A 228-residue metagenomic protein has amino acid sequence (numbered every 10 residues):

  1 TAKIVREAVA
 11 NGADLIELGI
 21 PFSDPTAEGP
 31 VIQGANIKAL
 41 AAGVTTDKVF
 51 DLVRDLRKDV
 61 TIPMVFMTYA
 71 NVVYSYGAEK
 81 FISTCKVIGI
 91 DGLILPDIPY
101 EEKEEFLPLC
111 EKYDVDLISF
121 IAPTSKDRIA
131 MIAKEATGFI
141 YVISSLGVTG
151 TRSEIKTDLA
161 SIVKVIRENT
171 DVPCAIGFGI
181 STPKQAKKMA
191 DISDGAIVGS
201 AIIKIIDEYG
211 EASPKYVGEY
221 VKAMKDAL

Functional and structural regions predicted by a protein language model:
T1-A8, T124-K134, I176, I180-A196: Catalytic cores of alpha/beta
I4, V9, D14-I16, I20-F22 (+1 more regions): Active-site beta->alpha loop and helix N-cap motifs at the rims of alpha/beta catalytic domains
A13-P25, I90-I94, P99, S144-G150 (+2 more regions): Glycine-rich phosphate-binding active-site loops on the catalytic face of alpha/beta enzymes
G19, C85, I132, M189 (+1 more regions): Conserved, mostly hydrophobic/aromatic
S23-I32, A41-R54, Y74-K80, L95-K112 (+4 more regions): Active-site-adjacent beta->alpha loops and helix N-cap segments on the catalytic face of soluble alpha/beta enzymes
D59-Y69, C110-F120, R167-G177: Short beta-strand/loop segments at the ligand-binding rim of alpha/beta enzyme cores
V115-G150: Histidine/lysine/aspartate-rich catalytic loop segments that bind and position anionic ligands
V142-S144, T149-G195: Active-site/ligand-binding-proximal alpha/beta "capping" segment
